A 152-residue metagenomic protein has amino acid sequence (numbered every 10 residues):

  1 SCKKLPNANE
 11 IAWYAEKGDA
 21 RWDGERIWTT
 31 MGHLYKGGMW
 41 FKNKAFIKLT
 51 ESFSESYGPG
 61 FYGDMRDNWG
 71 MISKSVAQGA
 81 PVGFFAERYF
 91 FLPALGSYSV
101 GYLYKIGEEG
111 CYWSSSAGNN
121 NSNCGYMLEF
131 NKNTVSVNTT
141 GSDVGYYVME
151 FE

Functional and structural regions predicted by a protein language model:
C2-K4, E16: An acidic, glycine-rich, mixed-charge low-complexity segment common to nucleic-acid enzymes
E10, Y14-E152: C-terminal, surface-exposed recognition/capping segments
